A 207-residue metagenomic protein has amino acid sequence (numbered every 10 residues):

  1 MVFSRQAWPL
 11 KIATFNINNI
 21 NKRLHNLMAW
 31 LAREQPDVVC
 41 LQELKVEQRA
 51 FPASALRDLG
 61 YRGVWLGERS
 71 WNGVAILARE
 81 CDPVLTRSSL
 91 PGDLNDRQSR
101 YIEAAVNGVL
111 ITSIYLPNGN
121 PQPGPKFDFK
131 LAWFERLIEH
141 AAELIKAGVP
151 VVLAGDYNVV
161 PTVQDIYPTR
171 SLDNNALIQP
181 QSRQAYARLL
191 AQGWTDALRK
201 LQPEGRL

Functional and structural regions predicted by a protein language model:
V2-Y61, W65, W71-V74: N-terminal, active-site-proximal structural segment of metallo-dependent hydrolase catalytic domains
I12-N16, L31-R49, I111, H140-V163 (+1 more regions): Active-site beta-strand/loop signature of hydrolases that rely on acidic residues for catalysis
N19, R23, D96, F129-R136 (+1 more regions): Soluble or luminal CAZymes and related metallo-dependent hydrolases
L24, A50-F51, P121, Q164 (+1 more regions): Short, function-defining helix-loop hinge/capping sites that tune catalysis or transport
L44-E47, F51-P121: Structured beta-strand-rich core segments of catalytic domains in phosphoester-bond hydrolases
A55, L59, W133-L207: Metal-dependent phosphoesterases centered on the DNase I-like endonuclease/exonuclease/phosphatase
P91-G92, P117-F134, S171-N175: Surface-exposed cleft-lining segments at the edges of enzyme active sites
